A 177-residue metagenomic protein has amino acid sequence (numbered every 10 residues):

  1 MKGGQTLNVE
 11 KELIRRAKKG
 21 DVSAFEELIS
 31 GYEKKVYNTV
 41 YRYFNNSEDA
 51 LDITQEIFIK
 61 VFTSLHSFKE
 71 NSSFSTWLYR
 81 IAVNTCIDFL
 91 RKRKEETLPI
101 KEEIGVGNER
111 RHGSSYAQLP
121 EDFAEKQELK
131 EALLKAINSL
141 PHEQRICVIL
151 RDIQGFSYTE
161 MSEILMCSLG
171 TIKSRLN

Functional and structural regions predicted by a protein language model:
M1-K35, E121, N138: N-terminal module of bacterial RNA polymerase sigma factors
K2, K18-E27, Y37-E56, L169: Short, charged helix-capping/linker segments at alpha-helix termini
T6-E10, E96-F123: Internal acidic/polar
K18-K19, N45, F58-S73, K92-K94: Sigma70-family region 2
G31-K34, R42-N45, I149-F156: Short helix-capping/turn signature of helix-turn-helix
N38, D52-I59, S72-N84: Structural recognition of an alpha-helix C-terminal capping motif at a helix-to-coil junction
H66-K69, V83-K101: Arg/Lys-rich amphipathic alpha helix in sigma70-family domain 2
L134-T171: Helix-turn-helix DNA-binding module
